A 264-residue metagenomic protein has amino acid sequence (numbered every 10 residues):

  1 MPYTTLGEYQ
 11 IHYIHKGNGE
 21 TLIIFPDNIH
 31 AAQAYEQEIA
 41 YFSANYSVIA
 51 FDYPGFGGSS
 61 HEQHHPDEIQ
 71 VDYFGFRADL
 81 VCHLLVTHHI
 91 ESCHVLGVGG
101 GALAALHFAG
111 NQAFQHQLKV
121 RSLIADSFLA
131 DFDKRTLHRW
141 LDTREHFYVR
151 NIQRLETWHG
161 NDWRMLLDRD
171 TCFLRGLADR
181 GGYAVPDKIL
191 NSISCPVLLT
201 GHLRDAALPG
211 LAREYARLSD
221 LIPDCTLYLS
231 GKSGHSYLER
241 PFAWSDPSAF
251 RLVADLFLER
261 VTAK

Functional and structural regions predicted by a protein language model:
M1-F25, N45-Y46, E91, L252-K264: Alpha/beta-hydrolase fold catalytic core
Y9-Q63: Conserved HGGG/HGGXW glycine-rich cap/lid loop of the alpha/beta-hydrolase fold
A50-C93: Active-site loop/oxyanion-hole signature of alpha/beta-hydrolase fold enzymes
L103-N151: Flexible "cap/lid" loop of the alpha/beta hydrolase fold
C172-I189: Active-site nucleophile elbow and catalytic-triad environment of alpha/beta-hydrolase enzymes
I193, L199-G201: Short beta-strand/loop motif that positions the catalytic acidic residue of the alpha/beta-hydrolase fold
A206-E214: Conserved alpha/beta-hydrolase "acid-adjacent" motif
C225-K264: Catalytic active-site module of serine/aspartate enzymes centered on a nucleophile-bearing elbow/loop
